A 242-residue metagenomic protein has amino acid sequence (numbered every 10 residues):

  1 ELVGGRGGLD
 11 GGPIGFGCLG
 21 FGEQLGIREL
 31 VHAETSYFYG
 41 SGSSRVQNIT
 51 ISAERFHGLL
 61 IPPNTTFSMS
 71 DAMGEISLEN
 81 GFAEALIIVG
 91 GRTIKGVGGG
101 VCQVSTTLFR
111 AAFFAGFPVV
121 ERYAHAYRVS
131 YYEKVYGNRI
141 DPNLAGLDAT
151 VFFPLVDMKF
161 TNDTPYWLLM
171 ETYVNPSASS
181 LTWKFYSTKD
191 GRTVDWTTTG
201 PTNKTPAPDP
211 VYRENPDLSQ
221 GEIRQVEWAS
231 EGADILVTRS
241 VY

Functional and structural regions predicted by a protein language model:
E1-Y242: Well-ordered beta-sheet/strand-loop patches within structured domains
